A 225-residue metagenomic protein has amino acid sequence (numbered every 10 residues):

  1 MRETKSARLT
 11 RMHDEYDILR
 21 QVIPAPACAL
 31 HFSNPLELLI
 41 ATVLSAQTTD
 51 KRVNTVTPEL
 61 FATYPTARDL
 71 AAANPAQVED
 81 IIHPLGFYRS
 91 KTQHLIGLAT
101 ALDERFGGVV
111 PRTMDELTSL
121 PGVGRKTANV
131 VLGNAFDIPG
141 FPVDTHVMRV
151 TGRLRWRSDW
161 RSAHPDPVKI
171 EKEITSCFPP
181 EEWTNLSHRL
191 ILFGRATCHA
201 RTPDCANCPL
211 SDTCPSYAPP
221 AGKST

Functional and structural regions predicted by a protein language model:
R2-K223: Catalytic cores of DNA base-excision repair glycosylases
